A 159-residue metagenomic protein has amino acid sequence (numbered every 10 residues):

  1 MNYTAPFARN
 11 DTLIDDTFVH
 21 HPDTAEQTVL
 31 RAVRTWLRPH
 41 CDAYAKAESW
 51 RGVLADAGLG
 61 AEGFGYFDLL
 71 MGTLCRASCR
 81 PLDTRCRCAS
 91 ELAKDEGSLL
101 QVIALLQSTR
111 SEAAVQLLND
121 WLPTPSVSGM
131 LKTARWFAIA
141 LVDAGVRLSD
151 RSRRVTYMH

Functional and structural regions predicted by a protein language model:
M1-H159: Polar/charged low-complexity regulatory segments
